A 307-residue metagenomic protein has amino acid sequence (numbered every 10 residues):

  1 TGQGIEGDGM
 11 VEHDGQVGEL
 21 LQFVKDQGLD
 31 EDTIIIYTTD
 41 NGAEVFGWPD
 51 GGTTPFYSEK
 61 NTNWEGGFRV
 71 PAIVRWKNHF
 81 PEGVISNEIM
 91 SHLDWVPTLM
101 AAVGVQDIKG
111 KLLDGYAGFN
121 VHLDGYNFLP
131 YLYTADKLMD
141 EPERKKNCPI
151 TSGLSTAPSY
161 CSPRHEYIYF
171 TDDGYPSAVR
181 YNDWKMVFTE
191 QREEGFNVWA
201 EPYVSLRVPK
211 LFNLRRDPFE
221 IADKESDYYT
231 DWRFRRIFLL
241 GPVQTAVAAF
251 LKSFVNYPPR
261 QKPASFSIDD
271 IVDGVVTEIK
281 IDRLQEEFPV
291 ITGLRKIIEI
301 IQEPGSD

Functional and structural regions predicted by a protein language model:
T1, V84, D223-S226: Short acidic, glycine/proline-rich loop/turn micro-motifs
T1-G9, G15, Q22-H79, V187 (+4 more regions): Histidine-centered active-site microenvironments of extracellular/periplasmic hydrolases and transferases
G4-D14, S86-L93, H122, I237: Soluble non-cytosolic domains of exported or imported proteins
V11, G15-G18, Q22, P97 (+5 more regions): Solvent-exposed, polar/charged alpha-helical surfaces in well-ordered, non-transmembrane soluble domains, broadly
Q22-L29, M100-I108, Y133, K137 (+1 more regions): Sec-exported extracytoplasmic/periplasmic mature domains
V24-D26, K77-G83, L112-G115, Y228-Y229 (+2 more regions): Noncatalytic linker/hinge segments flanking ATPase motor cores
A43-E65, F80-V84, E88, L93-R215 (+1 more regions): C-terminal cap/loop subdomain of S1 sulfatases and analogous C-terminal strand-loop tails that border
T151-T156, M186, Q191-E193, A200-K210 (+1 more regions): Long, internal low-complexity/basic segments
